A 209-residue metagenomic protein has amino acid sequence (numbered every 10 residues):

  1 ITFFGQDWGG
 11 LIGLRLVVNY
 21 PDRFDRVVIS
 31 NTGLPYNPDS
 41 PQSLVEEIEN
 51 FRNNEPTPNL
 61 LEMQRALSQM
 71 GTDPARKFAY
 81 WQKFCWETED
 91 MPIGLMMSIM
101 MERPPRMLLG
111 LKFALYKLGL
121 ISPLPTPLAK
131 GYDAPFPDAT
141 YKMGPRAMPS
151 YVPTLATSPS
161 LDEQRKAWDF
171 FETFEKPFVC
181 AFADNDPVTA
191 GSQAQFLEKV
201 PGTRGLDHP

Functional and structural regions predicted by a protein language model:
I1-F4, W8-D207: Flexible "cap/lid" subdomain of the alpha/beta-hydrolase fold that forms the substrate-access gate
